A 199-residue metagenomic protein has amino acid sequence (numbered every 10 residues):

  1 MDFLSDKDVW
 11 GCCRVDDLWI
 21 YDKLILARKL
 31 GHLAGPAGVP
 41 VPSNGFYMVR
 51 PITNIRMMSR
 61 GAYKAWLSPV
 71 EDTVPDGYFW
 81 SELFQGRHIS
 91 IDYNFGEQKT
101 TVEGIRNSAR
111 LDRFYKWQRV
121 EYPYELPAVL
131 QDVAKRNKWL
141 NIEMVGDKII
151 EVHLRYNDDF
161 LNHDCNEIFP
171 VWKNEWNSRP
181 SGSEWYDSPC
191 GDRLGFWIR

Functional and structural regions predicted by a protein language model:
F3-V129: Active-site nucleotide/adenylate-binding loops and adjacent lid/helix of ATP-dependent enzymes
R56-M58, R110-D112, Q118-R199: ATP-dependent carboxylate activation and anion-phosphoryl transfer catalytic cores that bind Mg-ATP to form
